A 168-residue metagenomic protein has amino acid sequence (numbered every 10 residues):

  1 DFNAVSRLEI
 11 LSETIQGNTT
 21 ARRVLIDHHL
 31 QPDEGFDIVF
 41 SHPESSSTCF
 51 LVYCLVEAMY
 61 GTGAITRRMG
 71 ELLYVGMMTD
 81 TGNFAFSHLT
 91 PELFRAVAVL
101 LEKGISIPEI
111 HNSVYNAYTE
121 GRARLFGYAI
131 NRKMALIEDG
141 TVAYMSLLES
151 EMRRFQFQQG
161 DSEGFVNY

Functional and structural regions predicted by a protein language model:
D1, L25-D27, G76, M145-L148: Short beta-strand segments
D1-I38: Active-site cofactor/cluster-binding pocket
L8-I10, E34, G63-T66, F94 (+3 more regions): Short, structured coil/loop segments at alpha-helix boundaries
T14, T19, M59-A64, R154-Q156: Short, glycine- and charge-enriched coil/turn segments that flank and shape catalytic ligand pockets
I15, V75, V99: Hydrophobic/aromatic ligand-binding patch that stacks against planar heteroaromatic rings of cofactors or nucleotides
H28-A96: Short alpha-helices
T79-Y168: Hydrophobic helix-and-loop "lid/oligomerization" segment in the mid-to-C-terminal part of catalytic domains
